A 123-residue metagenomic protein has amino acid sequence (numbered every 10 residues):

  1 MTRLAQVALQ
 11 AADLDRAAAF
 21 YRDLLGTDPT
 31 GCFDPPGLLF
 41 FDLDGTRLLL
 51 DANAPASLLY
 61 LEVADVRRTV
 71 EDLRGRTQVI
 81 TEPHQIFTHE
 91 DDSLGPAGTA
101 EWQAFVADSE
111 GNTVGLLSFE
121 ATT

Functional and structural regions predicted by a protein language model:
M1-D15, S57-L59, L117-T123: N-terminal beta-strand motif that seeds the catalytic metal site of vicinal oxygen chelate
M1-T2, A8-L48: Core segments of cupin and vicinal oxygen chelate
T2, P36, A54, T99-E101: Loop/turn position at the start of each blade in beta-propeller repeats
L14, L61-T113, F119-A121: Vicinal oxygen chelate
F20, A52, H89-E90: Generic signal for short, ordered secondary-structure residues within or immediately flanking folded domains
F20-Y21, F40-F41, Y60, W102-F105: Aromatic side chains
D28-V63, T113-F119: Conserved short beta-strand elements that form part of the metal-binding/catalytic scaffold of enzyme active sites
